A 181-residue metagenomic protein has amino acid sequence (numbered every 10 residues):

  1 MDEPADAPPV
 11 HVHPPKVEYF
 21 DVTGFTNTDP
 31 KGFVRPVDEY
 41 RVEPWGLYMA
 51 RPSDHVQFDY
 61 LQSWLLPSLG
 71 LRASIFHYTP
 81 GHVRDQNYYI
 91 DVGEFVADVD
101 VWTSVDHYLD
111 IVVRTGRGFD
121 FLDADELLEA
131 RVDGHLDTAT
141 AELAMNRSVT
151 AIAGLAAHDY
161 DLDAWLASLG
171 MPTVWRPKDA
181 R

Functional and structural regions predicted by a protein language model:
M1-Y60: Charge-rich, low-complexity N-terminal segments
D2-P15, V113, F119-D120, E126-I152: Compact, glycine/acidic-enriched structural inserts
V37-Y40, L71-A73, F119: Generic structural motif
Y40-V42, L65, V112-V113: Well-ordered beta-strand positions
L47-A97: The feature represents the first ordered module of a protein
V83-H135: Conserved, surface-exposed functional patches that form binding/active-site neighborhoods
R147-R181: Cysteine/selenocysteine-centered motifs that mediate thiol-based redox chemistry or coordinate metal-sulfur cofactors
